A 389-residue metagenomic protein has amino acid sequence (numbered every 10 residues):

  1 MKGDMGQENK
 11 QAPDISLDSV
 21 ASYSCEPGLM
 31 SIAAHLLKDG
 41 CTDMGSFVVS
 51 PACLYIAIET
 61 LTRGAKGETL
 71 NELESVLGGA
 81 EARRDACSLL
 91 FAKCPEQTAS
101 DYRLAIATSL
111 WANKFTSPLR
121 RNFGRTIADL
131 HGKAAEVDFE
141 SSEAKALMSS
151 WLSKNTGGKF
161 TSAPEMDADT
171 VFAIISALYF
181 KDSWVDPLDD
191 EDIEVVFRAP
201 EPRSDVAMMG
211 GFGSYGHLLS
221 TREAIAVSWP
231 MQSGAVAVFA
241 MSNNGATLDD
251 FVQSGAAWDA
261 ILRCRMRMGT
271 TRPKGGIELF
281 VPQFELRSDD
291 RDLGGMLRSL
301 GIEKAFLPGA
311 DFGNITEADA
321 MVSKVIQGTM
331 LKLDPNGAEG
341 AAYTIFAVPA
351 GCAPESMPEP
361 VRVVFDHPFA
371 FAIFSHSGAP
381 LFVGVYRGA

Functional and structural regions predicted by a protein language model:
M1-F139, S150, Y386: Detector for small/aliphatic-rich hydrophobic stretches
A33, E223-A226, G328, D366-A370: Short glycine-rich loop/turn motifs
M44, L89-G245, R263-E355: Non-catalytic, conformational "gating/processing" segments within enzyme and secreted inhibitor domains
V48, A237-F239, A372, F382-V383: Structural recognition of the beta-strand scaffold that forms the well-ordered cores of secreted hydrolase catalytic
L73-L77, L188-V196, L248-W258: Short Gly/aromatic-enriched secondary-structure transition segments
P187-D190, A240-S242, D250-G255, I345-F346 (+2 more regions): Composition- and surface-driven signal marking solvent-exposed, interaction-prone regions in large proteins
T329, P335-A389: C-terminal soluble interaction/assembly domains
